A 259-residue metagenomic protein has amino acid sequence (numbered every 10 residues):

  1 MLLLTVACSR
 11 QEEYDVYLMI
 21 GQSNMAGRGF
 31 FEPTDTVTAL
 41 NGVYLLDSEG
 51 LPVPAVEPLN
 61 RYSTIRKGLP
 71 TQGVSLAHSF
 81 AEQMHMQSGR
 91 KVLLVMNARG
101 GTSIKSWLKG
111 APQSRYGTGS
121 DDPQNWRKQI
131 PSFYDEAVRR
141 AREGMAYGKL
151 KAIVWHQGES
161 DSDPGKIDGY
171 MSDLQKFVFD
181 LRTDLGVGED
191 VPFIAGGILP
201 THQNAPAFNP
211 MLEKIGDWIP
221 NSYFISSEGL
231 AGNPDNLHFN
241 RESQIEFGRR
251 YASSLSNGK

Functional and structural regions predicted by a protein language model:
L3-E13: Bacterial Sec-dependent signal peptides at the C-terminal "C-region" and cleavage site
Q11-K259: Cell-envelope and extracellular/periplasmic
